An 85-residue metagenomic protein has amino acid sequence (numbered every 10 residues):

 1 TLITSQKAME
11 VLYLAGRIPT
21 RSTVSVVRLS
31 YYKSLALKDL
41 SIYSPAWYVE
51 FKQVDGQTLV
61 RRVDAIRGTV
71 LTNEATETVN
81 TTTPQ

Functional and structural regions predicted by a protein language model:
T1-Q85: Long, terminal "pre-/pro-" and other extracytoplasmic accessory regions that lie outside the mature folded/catalytic
